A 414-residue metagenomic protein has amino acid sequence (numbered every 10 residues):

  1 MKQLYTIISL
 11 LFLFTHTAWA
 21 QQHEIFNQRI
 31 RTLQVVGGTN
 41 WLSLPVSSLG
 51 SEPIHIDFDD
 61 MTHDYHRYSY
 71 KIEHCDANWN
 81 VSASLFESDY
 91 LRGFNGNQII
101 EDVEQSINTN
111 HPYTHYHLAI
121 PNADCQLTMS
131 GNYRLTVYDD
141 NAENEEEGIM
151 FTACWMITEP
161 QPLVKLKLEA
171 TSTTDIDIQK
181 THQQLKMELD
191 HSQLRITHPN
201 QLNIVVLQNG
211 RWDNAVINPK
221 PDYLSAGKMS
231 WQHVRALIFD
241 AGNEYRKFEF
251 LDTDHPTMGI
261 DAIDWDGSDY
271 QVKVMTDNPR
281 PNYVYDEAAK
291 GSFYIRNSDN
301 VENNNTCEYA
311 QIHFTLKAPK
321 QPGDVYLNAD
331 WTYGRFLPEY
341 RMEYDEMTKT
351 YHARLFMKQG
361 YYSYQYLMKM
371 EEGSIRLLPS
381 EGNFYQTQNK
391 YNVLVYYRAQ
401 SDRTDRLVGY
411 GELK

Functional and structural regions predicted by a protein language model:
M1-Q22: Bacterial Sec-dependent N-terminal signal peptides
E24, I157-K180, Y385-V408: Low-complexity, Pro/Ser/Thr- and charge-rich linker/hinge segments at domain boundaries
Q28-D76, D177-L189, D299-F314: Contiguous beta-strand segments within globular domains
A77-W79, C125, D139-M150, R211-W212 (+2 more regions): Short acidic/polar inter-strand loop motif in beta-rich domains
L91-Y116, W212-P219, L224, Q311-Q359 (+1 more regions): Aromatic-rich carbohydrate-binding modules that target alpha-glucans
N110-D140: Ligand-binding face of N-terminal immunoglobulin V-set domains in extracellular IgSF glycoproteins
T197-Y283: Long, internal scaffold/assembly segments composed of regular secondary structure
V272-Q321, D405-K414: Basic K/R-rich, polyanion-interacting modules in nucleoproteins and related proteins
